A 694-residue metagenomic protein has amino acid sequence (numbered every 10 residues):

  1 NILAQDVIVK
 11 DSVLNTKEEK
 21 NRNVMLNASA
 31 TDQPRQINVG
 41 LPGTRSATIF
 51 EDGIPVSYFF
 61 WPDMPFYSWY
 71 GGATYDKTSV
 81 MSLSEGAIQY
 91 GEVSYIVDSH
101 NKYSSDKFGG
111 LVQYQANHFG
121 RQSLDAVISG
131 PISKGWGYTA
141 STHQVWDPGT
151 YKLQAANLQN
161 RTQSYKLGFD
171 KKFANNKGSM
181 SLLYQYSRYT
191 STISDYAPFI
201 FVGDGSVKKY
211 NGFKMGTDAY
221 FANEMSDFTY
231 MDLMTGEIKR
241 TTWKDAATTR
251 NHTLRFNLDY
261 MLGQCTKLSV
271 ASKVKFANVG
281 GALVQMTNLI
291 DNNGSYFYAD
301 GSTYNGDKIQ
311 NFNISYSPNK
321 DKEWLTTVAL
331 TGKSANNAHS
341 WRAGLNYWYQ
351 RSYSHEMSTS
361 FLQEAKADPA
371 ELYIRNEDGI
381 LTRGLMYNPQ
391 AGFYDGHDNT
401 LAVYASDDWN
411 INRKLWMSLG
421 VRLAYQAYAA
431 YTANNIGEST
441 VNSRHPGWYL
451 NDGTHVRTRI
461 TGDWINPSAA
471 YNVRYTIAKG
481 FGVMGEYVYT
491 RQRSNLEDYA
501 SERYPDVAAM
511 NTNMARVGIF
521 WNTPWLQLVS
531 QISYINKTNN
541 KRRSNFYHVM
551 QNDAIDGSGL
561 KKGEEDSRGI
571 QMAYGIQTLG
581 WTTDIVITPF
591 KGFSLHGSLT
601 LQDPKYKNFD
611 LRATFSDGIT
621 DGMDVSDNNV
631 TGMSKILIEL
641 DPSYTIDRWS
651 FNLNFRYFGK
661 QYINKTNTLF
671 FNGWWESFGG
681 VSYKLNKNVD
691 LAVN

Functional and structural regions predicted by a protein language model:
D6-P55, S82: Extracytoplasmic beta-strand/coil segments of soluble accessory domains associated with Gram-negative outer-membrane
N38, I54-S82: Short acidic/polar hinge/loop motifs at secondary-structure boundaries that mediate gating or recognition
F60-W61, A73-K77, G86-Y165, F173-G178 (+1 more regions): Outer-membrane beta-barrel translocator/receptor signature
Q115-S123, V145-N175, S226-D259, N311-T327 (+5 more regions): Outer-membrane beta-barrel proteins
S179-R255, G280-S315, E371-A391, G396 (+1 more regions): Acidic/polar loop-and-plug regions of large Gram-negative outer-membrane beta-barrel proteins
T249-G280, N305-T440, A470, R474-T476 (+5 more regions): Face-selective signature of the C-terminal outer-membrane beta-barrel domain
K267-K273, T476-S494, A509-L579, V586-T588 (+1 more regions): Membrane-embedded beta-barrel scaffold of Gram-negative outer-membrane proteins
R413, Q527, Y534-T538, A554-K665 (+1 more regions): Gram-negative outer-membrane beta-barrel transporters
